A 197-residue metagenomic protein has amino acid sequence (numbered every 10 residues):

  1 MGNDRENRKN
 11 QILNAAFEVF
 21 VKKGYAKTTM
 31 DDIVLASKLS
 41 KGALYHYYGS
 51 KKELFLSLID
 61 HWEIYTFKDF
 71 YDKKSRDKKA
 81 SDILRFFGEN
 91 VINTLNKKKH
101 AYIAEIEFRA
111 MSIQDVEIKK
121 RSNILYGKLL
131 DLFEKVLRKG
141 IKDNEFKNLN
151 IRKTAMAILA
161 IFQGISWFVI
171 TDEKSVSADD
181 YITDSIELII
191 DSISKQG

Functional and structural regions predicted by a protein language model:
M1-N7, G197: N-terminal intrinsically disordered/low-complexity leader segments
R8-A16, I33, L58, W62 (+2 more regions): Generic hydrophobic, amphipathic alpha-helix propensity
Q11, V19-E53, S57: Helix-turn-helix
S57, H61, Y71-K99, K142 (+2 more regions): Hydrophobic alpha-helical connector segments
D72, K97, V116-K142, K153-M156: Amphipathic alpha-helical packing segments from all-alpha helical-bundle domains
F86-N93, D131-K139, I161, D172-G197: C-terminal peripheral helix-coil segments that are non-catalytic and often amphipathic
L95-E117: Amphipathic alpha-helical segments used for helix-helix packing
